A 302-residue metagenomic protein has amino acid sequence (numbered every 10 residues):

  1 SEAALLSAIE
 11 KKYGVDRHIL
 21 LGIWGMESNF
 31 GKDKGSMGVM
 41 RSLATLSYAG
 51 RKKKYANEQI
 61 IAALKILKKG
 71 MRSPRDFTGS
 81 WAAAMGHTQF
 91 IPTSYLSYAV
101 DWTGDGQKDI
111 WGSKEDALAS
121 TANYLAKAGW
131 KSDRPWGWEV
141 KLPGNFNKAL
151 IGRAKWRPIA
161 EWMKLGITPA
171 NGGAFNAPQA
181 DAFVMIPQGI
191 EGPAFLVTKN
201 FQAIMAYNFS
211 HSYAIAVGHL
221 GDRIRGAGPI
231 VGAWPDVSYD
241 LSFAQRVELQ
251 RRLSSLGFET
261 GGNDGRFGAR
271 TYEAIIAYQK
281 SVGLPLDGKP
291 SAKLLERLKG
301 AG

Functional and structural regions predicted by a protein language model:
S1-Q179, G192-L196, F201-G221, R225-F243 (+2 more regions): Catalytic glycan-binding domains that act on GlcNAc-containing polysaccharides
K12, H219, R223, R252 (+2 more regions): Charged/polar positions on well-ordered alpha helices
A180-F195, F243-L253: Short glycine/proline-rich, acidic loop/turn segments that cap or connect secondary-structure elements
P229-D236, S254, F258, K299-A301: Long, low-complexity, intrinsically disordered polar/charged segments
L241-R246, S254-L298: Short acidic, glycine/serine/threonine-rich helix-capping segments at coil-helix boundaries
